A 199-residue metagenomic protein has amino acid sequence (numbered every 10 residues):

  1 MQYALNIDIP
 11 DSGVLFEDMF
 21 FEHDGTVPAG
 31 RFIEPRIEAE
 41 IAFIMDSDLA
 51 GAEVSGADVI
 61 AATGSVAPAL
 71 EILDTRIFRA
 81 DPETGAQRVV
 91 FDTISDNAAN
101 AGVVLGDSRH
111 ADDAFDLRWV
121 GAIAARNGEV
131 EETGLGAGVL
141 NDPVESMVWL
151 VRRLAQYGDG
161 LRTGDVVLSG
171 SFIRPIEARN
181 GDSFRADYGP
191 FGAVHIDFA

Functional and structural regions predicted by a protein language model:
M1-D142, S183, A193-A199: Catalytic-core "active-site belt" of small-molecule-metabolizing enzymes, emphasizing His/Asp/Glu-rich regions
L105, M147-L154: Buried hydrophobic packing segments
F172-I176, P190-A193: Short, charged beta-turn/beta-strand-edge "cap" motif at the junction between a beta-strand and an adjacent loop
N180-P190: A short alpha/beta connector and helix-capping loop motif
